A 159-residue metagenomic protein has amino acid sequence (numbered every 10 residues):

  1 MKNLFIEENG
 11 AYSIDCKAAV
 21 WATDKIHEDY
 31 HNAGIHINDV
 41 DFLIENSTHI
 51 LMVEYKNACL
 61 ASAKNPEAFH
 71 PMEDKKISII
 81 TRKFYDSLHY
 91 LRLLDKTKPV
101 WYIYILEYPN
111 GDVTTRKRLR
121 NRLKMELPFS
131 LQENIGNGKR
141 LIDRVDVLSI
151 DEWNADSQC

Functional and structural regions predicted by a protein language model:
M1-D39, S47, N134-R140, D156-C159: Basic, amphipathic N-terminal segments that precede the first structured/catalytic domain
E28-F42, P66-I77: Short charge-dense sequence patches
G34, F42-E45, L93-K96: Short, conserved, surface-exposed binding loops centered on an aromatic residue
N38, H49-M52, K64-N65: Acidic (Asp/Glu-rich) sequence patches and key acidic residues that form negatively charged surfaces used
F42-I44, H49-C59: Conserved catalytic cores of phosphodiester-cleaving nucleases, focusing on short active-site segments
A58-P109: Catalytic cores of nucleic-acid endonucleases
Y104-S157: Short, low-complexity, polybasic intrinsically disordered segments
